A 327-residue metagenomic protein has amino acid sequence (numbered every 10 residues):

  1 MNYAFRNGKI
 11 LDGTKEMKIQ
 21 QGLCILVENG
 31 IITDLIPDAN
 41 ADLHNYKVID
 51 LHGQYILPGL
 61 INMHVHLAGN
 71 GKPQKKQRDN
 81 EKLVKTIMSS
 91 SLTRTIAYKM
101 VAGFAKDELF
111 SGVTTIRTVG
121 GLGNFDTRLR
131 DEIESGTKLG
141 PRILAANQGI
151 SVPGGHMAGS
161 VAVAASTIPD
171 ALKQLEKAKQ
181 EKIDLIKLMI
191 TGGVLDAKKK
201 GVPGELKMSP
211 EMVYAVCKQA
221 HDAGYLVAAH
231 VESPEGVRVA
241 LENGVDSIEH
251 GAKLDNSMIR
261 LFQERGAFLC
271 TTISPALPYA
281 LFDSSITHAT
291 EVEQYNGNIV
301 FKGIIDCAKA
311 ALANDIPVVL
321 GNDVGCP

Functional and structural regions predicted by a protein language model:
M1-L43, H52-L57: N-terminal metal-binding scaffold of metallo-dependent hydrolase/deaminase domains
N7, Q54, H64-A68, H230 (+1 more regions): Histidine-centered divalent metal-coordination motifs
Y55-E132, E211: Metal-associated gating/positioning segment near the N- to mid-region
K85-K99, H156-K173, L226: Active-site mouth loops of central-metabolism enzymes
S90-R94, M100-D126, G140-S151, I183-A197 (+4 more regions): Divalent metal-dependent hydrolysis catalytic cores, especially in the metallo-beta-lactamase
A97-A105, S166-A178, E232-G236: Short, acidic/polar
G154-Y214: Active-site gating/metal-coordination segments in enzymes
G192-I305, A313-C326: Active-site core of metal-dependent hydrolases
